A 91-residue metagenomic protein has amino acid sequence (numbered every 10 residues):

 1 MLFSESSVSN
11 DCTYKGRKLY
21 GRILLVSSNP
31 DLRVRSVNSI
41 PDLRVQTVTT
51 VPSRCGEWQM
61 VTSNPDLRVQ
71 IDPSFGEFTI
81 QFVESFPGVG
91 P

Functional and structural regions predicted by a protein language model:
L2-P91: Repetitive, compositionally biased segments used for assembly/scaffolding
